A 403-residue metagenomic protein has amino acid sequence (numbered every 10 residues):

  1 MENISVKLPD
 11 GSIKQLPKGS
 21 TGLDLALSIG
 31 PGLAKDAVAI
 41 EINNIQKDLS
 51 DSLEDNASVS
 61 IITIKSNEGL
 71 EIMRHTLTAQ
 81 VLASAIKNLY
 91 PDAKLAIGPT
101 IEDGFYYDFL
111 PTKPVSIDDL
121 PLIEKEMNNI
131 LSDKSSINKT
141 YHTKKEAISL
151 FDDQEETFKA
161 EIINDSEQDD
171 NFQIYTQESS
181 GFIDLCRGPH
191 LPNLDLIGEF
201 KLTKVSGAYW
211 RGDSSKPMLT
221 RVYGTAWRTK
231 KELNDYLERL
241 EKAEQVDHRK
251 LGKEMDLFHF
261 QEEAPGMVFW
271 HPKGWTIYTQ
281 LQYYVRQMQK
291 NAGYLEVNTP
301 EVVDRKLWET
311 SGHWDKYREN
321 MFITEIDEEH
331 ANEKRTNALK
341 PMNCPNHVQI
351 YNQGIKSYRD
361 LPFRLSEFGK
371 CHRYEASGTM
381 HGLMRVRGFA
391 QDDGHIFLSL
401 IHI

Functional and structural regions predicted by a protein language model:
M1-S84, Y90-D103, K125-E126: Ubiquitin-like/PB1-type beta-grasp interaction modules and other compact soluble beta-rich domains
L8, A264-G266, R387-D393: Gly-rich Lys/Arg/Thr-decorated short loops/hinges at beta-loop-alpha junctions or inter-strand turns that position
L23-D24, R286-Q287, D392: Short alpha-helical basic/polar micro-motif
D51, S58-I72, A85, K94-G98 (+3 more regions): Auxiliary tRNA-acceptor-end handling modules of aminoacyl-tRNA synthetases
E102-D108, G388-D393: Glycine-rich, often proline-containing surface loops adjacent to acidic residues and nearby aromatics that form
I401-I403: Conserved small/polar residues in nucleotide/adenosyl-binding loops
